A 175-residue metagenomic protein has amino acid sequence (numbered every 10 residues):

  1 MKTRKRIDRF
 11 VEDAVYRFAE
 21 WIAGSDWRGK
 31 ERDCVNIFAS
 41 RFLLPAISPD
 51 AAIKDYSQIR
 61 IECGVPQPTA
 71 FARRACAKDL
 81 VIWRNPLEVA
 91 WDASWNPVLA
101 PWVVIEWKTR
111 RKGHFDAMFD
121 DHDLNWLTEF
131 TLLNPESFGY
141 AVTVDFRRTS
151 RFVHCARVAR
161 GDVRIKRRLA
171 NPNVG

Functional and structural regions predicted by a protein language model:
M1-P45: Charged, often low-complexity linker/regulatory segments
A39, Q58-G64, V103-E106, V142-V144: Extended hydrophobic secondary-structure segments that form protein cores and membrane-embedded regions
L43-S48, L132: A general structural signal for alpha-helical elements within enzymatic catalytic domains
A51-P97: Active-site metal-binding core of divalent-cation-utilizing nuclease and nuclease-like domains
L80-R84, A100-K112, L127: Conserved catalytic cores of phosphodiester-cleaving nucleases, focusing on short active-site segments
K112-T131: Mg2+/Mn2+-dependent nuclease catalytic core
T131-V158: Nucleic-acid nuclease catalytic cores
A156-G175: Intrinsically disordered, low-complexity terminal regions enriched in charged/polar residues
